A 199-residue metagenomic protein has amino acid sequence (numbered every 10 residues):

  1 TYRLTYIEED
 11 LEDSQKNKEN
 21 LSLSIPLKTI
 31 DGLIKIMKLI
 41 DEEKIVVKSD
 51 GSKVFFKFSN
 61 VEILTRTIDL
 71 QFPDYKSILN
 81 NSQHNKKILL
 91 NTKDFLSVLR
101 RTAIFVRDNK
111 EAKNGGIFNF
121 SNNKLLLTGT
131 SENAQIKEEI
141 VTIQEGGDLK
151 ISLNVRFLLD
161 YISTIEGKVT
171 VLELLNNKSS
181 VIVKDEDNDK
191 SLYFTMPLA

Functional and structural regions predicted by a protein language model:
T1-Y6, S14-I68, Q83-A199: DNA polymerase processivity clamps
Q71: Feature marks short, surface-exposed loop/turn motifs that line or immediately flank catalytic pockets and channel
Y75-S77: Specificity-determining recognition surfaces
